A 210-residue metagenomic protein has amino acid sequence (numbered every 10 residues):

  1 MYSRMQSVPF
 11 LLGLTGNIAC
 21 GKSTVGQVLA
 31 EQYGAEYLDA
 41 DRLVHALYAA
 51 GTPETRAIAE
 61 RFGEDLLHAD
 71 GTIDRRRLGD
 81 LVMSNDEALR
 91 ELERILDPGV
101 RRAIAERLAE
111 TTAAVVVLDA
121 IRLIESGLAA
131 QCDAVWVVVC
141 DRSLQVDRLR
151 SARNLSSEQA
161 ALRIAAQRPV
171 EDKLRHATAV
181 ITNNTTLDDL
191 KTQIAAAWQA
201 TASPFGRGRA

Functional and structural regions predicted by a protein language model:
M1-L11: Extreme N-terminal, non-catalytic leader segments that precede Walker-type/kinase nucleotide-binding cores
L14: Hydrophobic anchor at the beta1->P-loop junction of P-loop NTPases
C20: ATP-binding Walker
S23: Walker A/P-loop
R42-V115: ATP-dependent small-molecule kinase phosphotransfer cores that center on conserved nucleotide phosphate-binding segments
R101-E110, V115-A152: ATP-dependent NMP and nucleoside kinases share a basic, alpha-helical "lid"
A103-I104, T112, A130-Q131, S151 (+2 more regions): Small-molecule kinase domains that catalyze NTP-dependent phosphoryl transfer to phosphate-bearing small molecules
